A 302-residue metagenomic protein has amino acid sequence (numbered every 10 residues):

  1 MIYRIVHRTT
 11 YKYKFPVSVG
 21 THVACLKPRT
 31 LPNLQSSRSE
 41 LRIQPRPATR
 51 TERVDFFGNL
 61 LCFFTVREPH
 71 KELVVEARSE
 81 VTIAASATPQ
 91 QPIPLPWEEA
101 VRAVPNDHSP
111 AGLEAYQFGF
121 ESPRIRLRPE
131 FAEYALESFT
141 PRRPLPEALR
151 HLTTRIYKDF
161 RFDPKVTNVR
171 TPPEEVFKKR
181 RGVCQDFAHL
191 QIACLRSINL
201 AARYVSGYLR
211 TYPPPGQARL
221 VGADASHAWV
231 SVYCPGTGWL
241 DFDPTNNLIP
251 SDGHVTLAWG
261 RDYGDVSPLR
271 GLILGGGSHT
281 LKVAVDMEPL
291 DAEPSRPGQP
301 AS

Functional and structural regions predicted by a protein language model:
M1, H7, G20-H22, S39 (+7 more regions): Structural beta-strand/beta-sheet cores of well-ordered domains, especially the beta-sheet scaffolds that support
M1-E137, R142: Linear, non-domain "peripheral" regions
Y13, V81, C234, M287-P289: Short beta-strand segments enriched in hydrophobic/aromatic residues within well-folded beta-rich domains
I93, K158, N168, P172-P173 (+3 more regions): Glycine-rich, flexible loop/turn motifs
E99-G182, Y263, S278, V285-E293: Secondary-structure boundary elements
T154, D186-G277: Hydrophobic/aromatic-rich core segments of domains that either
P250, V266, L274-S302: Helix-biased "structured C-terminal domain" signature
